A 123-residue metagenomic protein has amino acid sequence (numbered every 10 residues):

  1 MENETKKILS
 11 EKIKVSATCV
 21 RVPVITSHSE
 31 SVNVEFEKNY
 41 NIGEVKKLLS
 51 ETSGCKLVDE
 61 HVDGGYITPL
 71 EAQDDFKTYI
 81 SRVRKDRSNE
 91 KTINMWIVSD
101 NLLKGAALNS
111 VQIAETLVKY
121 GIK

Functional and structural regions predicted by a protein language model:
M1-N94: C-terminal substrate-binding/catalytic lobe of Rossmann-fold NAD(P)-dependent oxidoreductases
K77-I80, R84-K123: NAD(P)-dependent Rossmann-like dehydrogenase/reductase catalytic/cofactor-binding core
